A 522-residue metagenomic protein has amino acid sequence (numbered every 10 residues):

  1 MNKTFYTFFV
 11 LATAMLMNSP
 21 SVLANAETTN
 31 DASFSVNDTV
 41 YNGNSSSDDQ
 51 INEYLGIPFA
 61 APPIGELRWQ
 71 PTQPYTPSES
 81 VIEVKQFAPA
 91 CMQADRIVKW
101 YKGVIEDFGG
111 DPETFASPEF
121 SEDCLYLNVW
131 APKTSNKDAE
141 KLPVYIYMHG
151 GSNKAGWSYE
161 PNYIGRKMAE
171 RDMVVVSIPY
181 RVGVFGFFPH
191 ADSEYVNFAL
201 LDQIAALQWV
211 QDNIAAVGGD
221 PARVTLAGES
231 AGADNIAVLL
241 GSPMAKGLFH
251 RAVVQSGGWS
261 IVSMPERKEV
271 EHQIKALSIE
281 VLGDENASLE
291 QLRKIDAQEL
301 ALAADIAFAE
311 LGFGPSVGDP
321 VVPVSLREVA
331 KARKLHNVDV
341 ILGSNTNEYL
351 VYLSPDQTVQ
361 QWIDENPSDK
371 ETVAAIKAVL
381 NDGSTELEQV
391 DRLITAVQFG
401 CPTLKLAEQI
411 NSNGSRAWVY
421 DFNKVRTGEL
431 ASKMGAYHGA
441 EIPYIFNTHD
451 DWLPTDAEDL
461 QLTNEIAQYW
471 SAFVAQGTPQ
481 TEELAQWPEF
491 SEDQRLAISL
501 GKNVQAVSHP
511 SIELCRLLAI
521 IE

Functional and structural regions predicted by a protein language model:
T7-N18: Bacterial N-terminal signal peptides
L23-V196, P221, L453-I466, V474-Q486 (+1 more regions): Non-catalytic accessory segments of hydrolases
A94-V98, C401-E522: Mobile gating loops/cap/lid regions near enzyme active sites that modulate substrate access
C124, Y195-A215, H272: Alpha/beta-hydrolase active-site loop
G150, D202, S230-A233: Active-site loop->helix "elbow" adjoining a glycine-rich segment at hydrolase catalytic centers
D212, K246, Q255-I363, V390-S412: Substrate-access "cap/lid" subdomains that shape and gate the entrance to catalytic or ligand-binding pockets
V217-E229: Alpha/beta-hydrolase fold nucleophile elbow
A233-A245: Short glycine-enriched nucleophile-adjacent loop and the immediately C-terminal alpha-helix near the catalytic center
